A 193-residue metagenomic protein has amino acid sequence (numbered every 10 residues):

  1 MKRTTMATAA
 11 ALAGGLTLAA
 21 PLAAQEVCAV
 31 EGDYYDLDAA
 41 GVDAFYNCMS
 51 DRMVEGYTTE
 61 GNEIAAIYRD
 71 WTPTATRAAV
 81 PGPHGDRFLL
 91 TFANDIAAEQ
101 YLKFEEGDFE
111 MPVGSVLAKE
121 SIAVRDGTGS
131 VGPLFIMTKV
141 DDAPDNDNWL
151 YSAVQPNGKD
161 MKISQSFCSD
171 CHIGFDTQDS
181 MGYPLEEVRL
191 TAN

Functional and structural regions predicted by a protein language model:
M1-A9: Bacterial N-terminal signal peptides that target proteins for export
T8-L18: Hydrophobic helical h-region of N-terminal Sec-dependent signal peptides in bacterial secretory/periplasmic proteins
L18-A24: Sec/Tat signal peptide C-region and signal peptidase I cleavage site
Q25-I163, M181-N193: Extracytoplasmic c-type cytochrome modules immediately beyond a signal peptide or single-pass transmembrane anchor
S164-D176: The canonical Cys-X-X-Cys-His
